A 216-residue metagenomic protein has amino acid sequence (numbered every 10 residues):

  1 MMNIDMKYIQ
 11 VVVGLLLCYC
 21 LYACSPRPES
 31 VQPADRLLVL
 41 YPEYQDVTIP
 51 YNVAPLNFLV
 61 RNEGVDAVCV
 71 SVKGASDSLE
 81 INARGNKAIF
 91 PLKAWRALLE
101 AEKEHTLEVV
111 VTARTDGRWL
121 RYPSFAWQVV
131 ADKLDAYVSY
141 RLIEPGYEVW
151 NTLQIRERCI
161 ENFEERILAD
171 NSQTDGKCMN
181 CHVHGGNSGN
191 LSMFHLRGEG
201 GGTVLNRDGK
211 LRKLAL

Functional and structural regions predicted by a protein language model:
M1-S30: Bacterial Sec-dependent N-terminal signal peptides
C24-L216: Sequence signature of WD/YWTD-type beta-propeller architectures
